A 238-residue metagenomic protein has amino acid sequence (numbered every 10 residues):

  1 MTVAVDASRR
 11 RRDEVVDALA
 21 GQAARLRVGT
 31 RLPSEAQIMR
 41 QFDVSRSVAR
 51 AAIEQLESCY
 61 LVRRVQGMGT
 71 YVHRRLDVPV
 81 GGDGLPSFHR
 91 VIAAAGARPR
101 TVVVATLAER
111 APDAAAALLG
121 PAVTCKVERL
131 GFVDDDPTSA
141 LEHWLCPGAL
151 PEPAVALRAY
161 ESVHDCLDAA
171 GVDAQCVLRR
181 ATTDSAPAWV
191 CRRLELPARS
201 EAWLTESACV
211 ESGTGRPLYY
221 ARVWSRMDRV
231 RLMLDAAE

Functional and structural regions predicted by a protein language model:
M1-R46, D83: Extreme N-terminal segment that seeds HTH/winged-HTH DNA-binding domains in transcriptional regulators
I53-E54: Short, hydrophobic-biased segments on the C-terminal half of alpha helices that form "recognition helices"
S58-G67, H73: Beta-hairpin "wing" of winged helix-turn-helix
M68, F88, A159, V163: A generic "binding-loop/recognition-motif" signal
H73-V91, T101, L107-R110: Short catalytic-site patches enriched in acidic/histidine residues that coordinate or position cofactors/metals
R98-E238: C-terminal all-alpha effector/ligand-binding and dimerization domain of prokaryotic HTH-type transcriptional repressors
